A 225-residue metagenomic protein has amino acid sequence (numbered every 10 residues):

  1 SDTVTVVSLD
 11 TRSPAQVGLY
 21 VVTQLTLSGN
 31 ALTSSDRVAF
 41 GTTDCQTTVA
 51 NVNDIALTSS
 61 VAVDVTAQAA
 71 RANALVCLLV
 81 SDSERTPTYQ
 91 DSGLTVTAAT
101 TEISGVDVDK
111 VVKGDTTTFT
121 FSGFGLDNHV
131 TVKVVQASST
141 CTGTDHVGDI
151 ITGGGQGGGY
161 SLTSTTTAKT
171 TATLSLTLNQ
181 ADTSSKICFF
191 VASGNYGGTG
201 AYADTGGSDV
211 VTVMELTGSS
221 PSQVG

Functional and structural regions predicted by a protein language model:
S1-R37, D44, R85-I151, Y196-G225: Beta-strand/beta-sandwich contexts
S28-E84, F124-G194: Immunoglobulin-like IPT/TIG beta-sandwich domains and homologous Ig-like subdomains
